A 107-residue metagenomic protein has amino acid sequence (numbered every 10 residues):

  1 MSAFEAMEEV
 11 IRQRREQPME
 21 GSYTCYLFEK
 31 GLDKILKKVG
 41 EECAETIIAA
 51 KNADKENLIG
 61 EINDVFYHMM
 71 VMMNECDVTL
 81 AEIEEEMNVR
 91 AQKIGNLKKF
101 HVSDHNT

Functional and structural regions predicted by a protein language model:
M1-I62, F66-T107: Flexible "arm" and connector segments at domain edges
